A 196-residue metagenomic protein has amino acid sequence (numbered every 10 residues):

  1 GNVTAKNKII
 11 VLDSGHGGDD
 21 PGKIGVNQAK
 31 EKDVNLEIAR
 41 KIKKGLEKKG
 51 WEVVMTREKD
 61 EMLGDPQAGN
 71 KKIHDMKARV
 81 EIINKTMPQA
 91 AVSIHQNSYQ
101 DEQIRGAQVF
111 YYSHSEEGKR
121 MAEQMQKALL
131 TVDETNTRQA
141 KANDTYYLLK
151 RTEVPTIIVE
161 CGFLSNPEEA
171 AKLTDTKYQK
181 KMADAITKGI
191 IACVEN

Functional and structural regions predicted by a protein language model:
G1-V11, H16-E123: Catalytic-core regions of hydrolytic enzymes
G18, M62, T131, L164-S165: Active-site/binding-pocket entry motifs
G50, G106, N136-T137, E153: A generic structural signal for alpha->beta connector loops
E81, K127, Y146: Active-site phosphate/pyrophosphate- and oxyanion-stabilizing loops and adjacent acidic/basic residues in soluble
T86, Q100, T137-N196: Active-site-adjacent mobile loop/cap segments within catalytic or ligand-binding domains
G118-A142: Active-site-adjacent substrate-binding region of metalloamidase/peptidase-like peptide-processing proteins
